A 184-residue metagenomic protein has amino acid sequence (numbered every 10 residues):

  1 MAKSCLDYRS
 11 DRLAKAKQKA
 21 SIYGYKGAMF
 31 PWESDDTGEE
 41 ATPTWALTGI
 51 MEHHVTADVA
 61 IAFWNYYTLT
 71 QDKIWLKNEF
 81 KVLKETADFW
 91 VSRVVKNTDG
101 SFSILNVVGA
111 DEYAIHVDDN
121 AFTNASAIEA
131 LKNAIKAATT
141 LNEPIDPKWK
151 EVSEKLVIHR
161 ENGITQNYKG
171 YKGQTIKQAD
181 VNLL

Functional and structural regions predicted by a protein language model:
M1, I50-I61, N78-K81, D119-E129 (+1 more regions): Aromatic- and histidine-enriched alpha-helix N-cap/loop-to-helix transition segments that scaffold the rims
M1-R12, T56-I61, N65, K132 (+1 more regions): Active-site core of glycosidic bond-cleaving carbohydrate-active enzymes
A2-I61, Y67-K77, T86, V91-S101: Helix-terminus loop motifs that line ligand-binding clefts
Y23-G49, S101-F122, I164-I176: Carbohydrate-binding/catalytic loop surfaces
D35, F80-L83, R160-G163: Short linear motifs at secondary-structure transitions and domain/linker junctions
T70-N78, I115-D118, F122, P144 (+1 more regions): A structural signal for alpha-helical segments
E85, F89-L141: Acidic/histidine-rich catalytic neighborhood
